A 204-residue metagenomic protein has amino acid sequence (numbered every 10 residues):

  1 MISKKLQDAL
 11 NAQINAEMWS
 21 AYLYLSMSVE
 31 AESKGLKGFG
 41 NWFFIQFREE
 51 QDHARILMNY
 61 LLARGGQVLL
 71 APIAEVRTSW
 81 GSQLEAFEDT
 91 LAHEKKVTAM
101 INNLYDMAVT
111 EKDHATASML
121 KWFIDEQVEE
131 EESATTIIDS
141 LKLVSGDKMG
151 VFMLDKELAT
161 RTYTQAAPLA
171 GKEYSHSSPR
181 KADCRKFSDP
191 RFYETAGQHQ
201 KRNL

Functional and structural regions predicted by a protein language model:
M1-L204: Iron-associated oxidoreductase/ferritin-like identity signal
